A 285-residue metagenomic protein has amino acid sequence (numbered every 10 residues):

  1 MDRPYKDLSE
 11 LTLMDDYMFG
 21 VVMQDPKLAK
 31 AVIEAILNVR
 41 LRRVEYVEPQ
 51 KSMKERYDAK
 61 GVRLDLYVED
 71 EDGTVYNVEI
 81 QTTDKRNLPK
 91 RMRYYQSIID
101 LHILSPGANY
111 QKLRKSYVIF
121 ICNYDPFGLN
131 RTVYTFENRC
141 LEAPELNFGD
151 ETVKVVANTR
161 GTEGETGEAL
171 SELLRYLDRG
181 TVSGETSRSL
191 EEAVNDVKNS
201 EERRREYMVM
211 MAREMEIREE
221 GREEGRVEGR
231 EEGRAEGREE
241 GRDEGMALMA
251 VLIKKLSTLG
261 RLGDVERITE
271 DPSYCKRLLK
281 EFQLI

Functional and structural regions predicted by a protein language model:
M1-S9, L13, Y17, E69-D72 (+3 more regions): Short, charged alpha-helical interaction segments and adjacent helix-coil junctions
M1-V153, E163-E165, E216, P272-I285: Accessory alpha/beta interaction modules
